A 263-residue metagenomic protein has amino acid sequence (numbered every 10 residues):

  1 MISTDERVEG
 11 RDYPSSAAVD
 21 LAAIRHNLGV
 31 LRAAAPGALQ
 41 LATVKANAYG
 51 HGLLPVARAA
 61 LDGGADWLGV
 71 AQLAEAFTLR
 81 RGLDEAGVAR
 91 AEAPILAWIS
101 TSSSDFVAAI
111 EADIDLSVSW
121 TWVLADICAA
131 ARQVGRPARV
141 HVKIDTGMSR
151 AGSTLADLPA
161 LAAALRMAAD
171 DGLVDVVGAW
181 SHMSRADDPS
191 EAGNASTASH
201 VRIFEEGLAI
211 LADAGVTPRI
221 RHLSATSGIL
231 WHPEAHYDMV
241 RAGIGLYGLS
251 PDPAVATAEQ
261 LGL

Functional and structural regions predicted by a protein language model:
I2-A34: Positively charged, low-complexity intrinsically disordered leader regions
S3-G10, S102, R139, T226 (+1 more regions): Residue-level detector of functional hotspots within protein domains
E6-S16, A163, P253-G262: Short aromatic-glycine motifs in intrinsically disordered, low-complexity regions
R11, S15-A18, R25, A38-H222: Active-site-proximal beta-alpha core segment in soluble small-molecule metabolic enzymes
L21-A22, G29, L54, S153 (+4 more regions): Short capping/connector residues at structural and topological boundaries
A35-Q40, E234-Y237: Generic structural signal for short, solvent-exposed loop/turn connectors between secondary structure elements
S190, T197-L263: Anionic-ligand-binding alpha/beta catalytic cores of soluble enzymes and soluble regulatory domains that recognize
